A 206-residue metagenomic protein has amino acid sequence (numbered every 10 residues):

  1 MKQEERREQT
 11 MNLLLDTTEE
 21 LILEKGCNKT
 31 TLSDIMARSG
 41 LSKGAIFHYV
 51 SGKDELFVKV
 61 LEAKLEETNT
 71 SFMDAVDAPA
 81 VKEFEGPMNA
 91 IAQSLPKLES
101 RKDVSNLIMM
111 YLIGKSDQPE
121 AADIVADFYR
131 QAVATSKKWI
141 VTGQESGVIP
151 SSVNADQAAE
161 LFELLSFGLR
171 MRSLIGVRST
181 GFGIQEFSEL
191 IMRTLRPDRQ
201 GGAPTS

Functional and structural regions predicted by a protein language model:
M1-Q9, Q200-S206: N-terminal intrinsically disordered/low-complexity leader segments
L13, T17, L21-E55, K59-V60: Helix-turn-helix
T17-E24, S71-A75, L107, Y111 (+1 more regions): Solvent-exposed, amphipathic alpha-helical segments
K59, M73-V104, A155-F162, I184-Q185 (+1 more regions): Hydrophobic alpha-helical connector segments
E62-T68: Short, basic, alpha-helical segments at the C-terminal edge of helix-turn-helix-like DNA-binding modules
G86, E99-D123: Amphipathic alpha-helical segments used for helix-helix packing
I91-L95, I108-L112, F162, S166-L169 (+1 more regions): Short alpha-helical scaffolding segments that buttress acidic/His motifs in well-ordered protein cores
A122-A126, R130, Q144-I191, G202-S206: Hydrophobic/aromatic-rich alpha-helical bundle segments in the mid-to-C-terminal region
